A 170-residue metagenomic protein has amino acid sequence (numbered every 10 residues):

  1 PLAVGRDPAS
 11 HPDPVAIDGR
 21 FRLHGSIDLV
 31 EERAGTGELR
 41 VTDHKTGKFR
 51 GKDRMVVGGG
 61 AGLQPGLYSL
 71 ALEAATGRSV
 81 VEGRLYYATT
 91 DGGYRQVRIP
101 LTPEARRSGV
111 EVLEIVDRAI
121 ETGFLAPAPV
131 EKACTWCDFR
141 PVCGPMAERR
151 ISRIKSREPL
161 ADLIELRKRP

Functional and structural regions predicted by a protein language model:
P1-P170: RecB-family 4Fe-4S metal-dependent nuclease core
